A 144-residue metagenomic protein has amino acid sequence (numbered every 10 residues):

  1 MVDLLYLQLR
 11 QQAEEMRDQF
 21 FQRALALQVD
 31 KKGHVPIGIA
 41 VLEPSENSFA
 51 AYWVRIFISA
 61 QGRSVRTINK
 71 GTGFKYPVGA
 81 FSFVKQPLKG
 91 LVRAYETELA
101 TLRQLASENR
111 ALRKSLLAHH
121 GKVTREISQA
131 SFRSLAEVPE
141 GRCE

Functional and structural regions predicted by a protein language model:
M1-E144: Conserved glycine(s) in the ABC-transporter nucleotide-binding domain "signature"
